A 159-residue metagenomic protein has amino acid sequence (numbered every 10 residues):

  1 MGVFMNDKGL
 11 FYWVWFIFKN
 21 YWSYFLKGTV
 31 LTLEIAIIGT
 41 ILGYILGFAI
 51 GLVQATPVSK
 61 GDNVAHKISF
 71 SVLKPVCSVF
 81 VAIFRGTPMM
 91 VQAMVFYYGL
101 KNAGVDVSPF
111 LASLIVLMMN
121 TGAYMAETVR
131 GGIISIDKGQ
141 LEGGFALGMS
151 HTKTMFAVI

Functional and structural regions predicted by a protein language model:
M1-I159: Transmembrane alpha-helices and adjacent helix-loop boundaries
